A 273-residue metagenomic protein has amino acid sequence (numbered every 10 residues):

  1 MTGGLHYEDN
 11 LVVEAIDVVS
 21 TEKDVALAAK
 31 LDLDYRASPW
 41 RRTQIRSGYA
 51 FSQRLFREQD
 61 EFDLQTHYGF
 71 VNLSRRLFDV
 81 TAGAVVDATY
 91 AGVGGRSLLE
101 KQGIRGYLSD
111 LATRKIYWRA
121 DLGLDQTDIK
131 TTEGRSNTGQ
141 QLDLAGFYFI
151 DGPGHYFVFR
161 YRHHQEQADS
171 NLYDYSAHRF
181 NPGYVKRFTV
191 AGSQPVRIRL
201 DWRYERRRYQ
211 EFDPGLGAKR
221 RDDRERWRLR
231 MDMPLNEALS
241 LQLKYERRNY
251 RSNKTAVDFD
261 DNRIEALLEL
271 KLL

Functional and structural regions predicted by a protein language model:
M1-L273: Gram-negative and organellar
